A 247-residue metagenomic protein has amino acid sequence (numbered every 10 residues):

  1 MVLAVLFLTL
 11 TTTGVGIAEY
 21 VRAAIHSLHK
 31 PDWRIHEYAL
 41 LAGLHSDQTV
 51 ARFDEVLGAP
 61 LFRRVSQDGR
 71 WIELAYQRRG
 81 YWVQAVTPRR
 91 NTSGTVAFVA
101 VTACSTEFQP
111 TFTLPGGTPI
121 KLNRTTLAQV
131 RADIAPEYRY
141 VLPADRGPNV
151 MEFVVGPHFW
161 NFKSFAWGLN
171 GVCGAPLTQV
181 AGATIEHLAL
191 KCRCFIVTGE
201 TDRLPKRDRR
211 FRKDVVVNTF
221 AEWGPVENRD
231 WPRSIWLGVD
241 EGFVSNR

Functional and structural regions predicted by a protein language model:
M1-H45: Membrane-aqueous junction of the first/signal-anchor transmembrane helix in small integral membrane proteins
L10, S27-W33, A51, R63-V65 (+2 more regions): Generic structural signal for short, flexible, solvent-exposed coil/loop and linker residues
A24, A97-V101: Short, structured interface segments
H26, K30, S46, G58 (+2 more regions): Generic surface-pattern signal
A39-F98: Extracytoplasmic/periplasmic/luminal assembly and interaction segments in envelope/secretory/respiratory proteins
A100-R247: Non-cytosolic coordination micro-motifs
